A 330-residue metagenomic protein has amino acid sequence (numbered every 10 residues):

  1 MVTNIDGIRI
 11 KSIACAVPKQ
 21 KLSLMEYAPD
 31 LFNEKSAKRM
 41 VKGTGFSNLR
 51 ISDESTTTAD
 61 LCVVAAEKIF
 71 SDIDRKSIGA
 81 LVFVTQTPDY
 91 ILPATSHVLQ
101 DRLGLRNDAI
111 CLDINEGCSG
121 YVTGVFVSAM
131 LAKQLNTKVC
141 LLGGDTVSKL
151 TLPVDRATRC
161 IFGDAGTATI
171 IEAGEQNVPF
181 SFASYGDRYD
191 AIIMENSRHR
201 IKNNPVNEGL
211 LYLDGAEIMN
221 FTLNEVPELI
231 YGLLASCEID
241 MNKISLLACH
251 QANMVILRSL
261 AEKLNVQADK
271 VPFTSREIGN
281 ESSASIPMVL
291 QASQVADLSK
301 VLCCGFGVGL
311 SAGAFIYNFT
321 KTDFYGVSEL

Functional and structural regions predicted by a protein language model:
M1-E54, D155-N220, E228, K321-L330: Condensing-enzyme catalytic core mediating Claisen C-C bond formation in acyl metabolism
I10, E54-C118, L234-L257: Conserved beta-ketoacyl condensing-enzyme motif
A16, V84-Y90, E116-S119, G143-K149 (+4 more regions): Acidic, glycine-rich active-site loops and adjacent beta-strand->loop/helix elements that engage anionic groups
N33-R39, I91-L105, L141-V147, H199-K202 (+1 more regions): Acidic-glycine-rich active-site phosphate/pyrophosphate-binding loop
F46-S47, G79-V82, R102-I114, K149-V154 (+1 more regions): Glycine/charged-rich beta-loop-alpha catalytic/anionic-binding loops adjacent to active sites
F46-V64, L112-S119, T158-C160, L210-E228 (+2 more regions): Active-site pocket-shaping loop/turn-to-helix segments
A59, V63, R106-D108, I114-N136 (+1 more regions): Claisen-condensing/thiolase-fold acyl-transfer catalytic domains that form or cleave C-C bonds in fatty acid
L135-A165: Flexible, glycine-rich active-site loops centered on histidine and acidic residues that chelate a metal or position
